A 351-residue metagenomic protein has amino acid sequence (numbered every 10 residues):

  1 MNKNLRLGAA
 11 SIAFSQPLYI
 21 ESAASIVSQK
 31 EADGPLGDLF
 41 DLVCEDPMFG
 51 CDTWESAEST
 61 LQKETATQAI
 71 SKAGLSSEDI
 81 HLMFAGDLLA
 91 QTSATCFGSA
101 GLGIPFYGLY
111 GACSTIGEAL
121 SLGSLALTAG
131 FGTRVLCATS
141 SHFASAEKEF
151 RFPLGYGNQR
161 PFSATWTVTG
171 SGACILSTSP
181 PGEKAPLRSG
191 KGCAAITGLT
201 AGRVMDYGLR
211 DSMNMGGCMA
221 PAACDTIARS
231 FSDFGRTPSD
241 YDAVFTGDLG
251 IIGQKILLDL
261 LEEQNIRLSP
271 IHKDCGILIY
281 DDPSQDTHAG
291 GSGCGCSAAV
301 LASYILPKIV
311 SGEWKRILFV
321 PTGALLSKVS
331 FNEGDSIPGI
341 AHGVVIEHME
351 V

Functional and structural regions predicted by a protein language model:
M1-E55, P153-A228, D233, S269-H288 (+2 more regions): Condensing-enzyme catalytic core mediating Claisen C-C bond formation in acyl metabolism
I20, W54-C113, D240-K255, D259: Conserved beta-ketoacyl condensing-enzyme motif
I26, A85-Q91, S141-H142, G323: Short glycine-enriched loops at secondary-structure junctions
E31-D33, A94-C96, A146-R151, L209 (+2 more regions): Short acidic, glycine/serine/threonine-rich loops at helix termini
S59-G74, L120-L122, C218-D233, V300-I305: Short, well-ordered amphipathic alpha-helical segments that serve as non-catalytic structural scaffolds within diverse
C96-K148, F152-T165: A generic, well-ordered mixed alpha/beta core segment in the N-terminal half of proteins
Y110-C137, C174-S179, S292-E313: Active-site-proximal alpha-helical scaffold in enzymes
F245-N265, S269, K273-I305: Internal helical hairpin/lid segments
